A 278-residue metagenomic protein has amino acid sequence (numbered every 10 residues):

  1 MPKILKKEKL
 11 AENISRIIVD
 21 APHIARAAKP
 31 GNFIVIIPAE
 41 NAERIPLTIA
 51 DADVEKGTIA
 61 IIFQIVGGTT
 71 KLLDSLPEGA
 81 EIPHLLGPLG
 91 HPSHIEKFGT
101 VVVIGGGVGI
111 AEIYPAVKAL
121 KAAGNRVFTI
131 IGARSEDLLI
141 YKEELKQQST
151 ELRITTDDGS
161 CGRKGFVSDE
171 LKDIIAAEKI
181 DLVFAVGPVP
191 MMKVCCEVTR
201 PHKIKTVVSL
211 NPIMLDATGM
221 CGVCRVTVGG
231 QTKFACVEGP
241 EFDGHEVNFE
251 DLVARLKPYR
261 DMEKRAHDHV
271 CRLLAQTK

Functional and structural regions predicted by a protein language model:
M1-E78: Ferredoxin-reductase
I36, H84-L85, V226: A generic structural signal for residues embedded in beta-strands
A39, G87-P88, G229: Short, surface-exposed secondary-structure boundary micro-motifs
A42-D51, L89-G99, A235-C236: Short, Lys/Arg- and Gly-enriched loop/turn segments at beta-strand edges
G68-L215: FNR/FR-type flavoprotein reductase catalytic core
E112, V189, N211-E241, V270-L274: Local cysteine-cluster metal-coordination motifs and their immediate loop/turn environment, predominantly Fe-S cluster
F234-E238, F242-K278: Short Fe-S-cluster ligation motifs
